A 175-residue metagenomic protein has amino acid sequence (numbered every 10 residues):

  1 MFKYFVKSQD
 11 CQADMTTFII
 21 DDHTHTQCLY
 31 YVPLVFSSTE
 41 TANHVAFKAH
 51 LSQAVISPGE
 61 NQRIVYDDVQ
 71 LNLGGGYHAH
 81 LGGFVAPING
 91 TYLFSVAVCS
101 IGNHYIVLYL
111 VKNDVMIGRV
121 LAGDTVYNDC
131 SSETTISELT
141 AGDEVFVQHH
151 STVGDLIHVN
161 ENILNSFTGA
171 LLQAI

Functional and structural regions predicted by a protein language model:
M1-I175: Extracellular jelly-roll beta-sandwich "head" domains, especially the C-terminal globular C1q domain
